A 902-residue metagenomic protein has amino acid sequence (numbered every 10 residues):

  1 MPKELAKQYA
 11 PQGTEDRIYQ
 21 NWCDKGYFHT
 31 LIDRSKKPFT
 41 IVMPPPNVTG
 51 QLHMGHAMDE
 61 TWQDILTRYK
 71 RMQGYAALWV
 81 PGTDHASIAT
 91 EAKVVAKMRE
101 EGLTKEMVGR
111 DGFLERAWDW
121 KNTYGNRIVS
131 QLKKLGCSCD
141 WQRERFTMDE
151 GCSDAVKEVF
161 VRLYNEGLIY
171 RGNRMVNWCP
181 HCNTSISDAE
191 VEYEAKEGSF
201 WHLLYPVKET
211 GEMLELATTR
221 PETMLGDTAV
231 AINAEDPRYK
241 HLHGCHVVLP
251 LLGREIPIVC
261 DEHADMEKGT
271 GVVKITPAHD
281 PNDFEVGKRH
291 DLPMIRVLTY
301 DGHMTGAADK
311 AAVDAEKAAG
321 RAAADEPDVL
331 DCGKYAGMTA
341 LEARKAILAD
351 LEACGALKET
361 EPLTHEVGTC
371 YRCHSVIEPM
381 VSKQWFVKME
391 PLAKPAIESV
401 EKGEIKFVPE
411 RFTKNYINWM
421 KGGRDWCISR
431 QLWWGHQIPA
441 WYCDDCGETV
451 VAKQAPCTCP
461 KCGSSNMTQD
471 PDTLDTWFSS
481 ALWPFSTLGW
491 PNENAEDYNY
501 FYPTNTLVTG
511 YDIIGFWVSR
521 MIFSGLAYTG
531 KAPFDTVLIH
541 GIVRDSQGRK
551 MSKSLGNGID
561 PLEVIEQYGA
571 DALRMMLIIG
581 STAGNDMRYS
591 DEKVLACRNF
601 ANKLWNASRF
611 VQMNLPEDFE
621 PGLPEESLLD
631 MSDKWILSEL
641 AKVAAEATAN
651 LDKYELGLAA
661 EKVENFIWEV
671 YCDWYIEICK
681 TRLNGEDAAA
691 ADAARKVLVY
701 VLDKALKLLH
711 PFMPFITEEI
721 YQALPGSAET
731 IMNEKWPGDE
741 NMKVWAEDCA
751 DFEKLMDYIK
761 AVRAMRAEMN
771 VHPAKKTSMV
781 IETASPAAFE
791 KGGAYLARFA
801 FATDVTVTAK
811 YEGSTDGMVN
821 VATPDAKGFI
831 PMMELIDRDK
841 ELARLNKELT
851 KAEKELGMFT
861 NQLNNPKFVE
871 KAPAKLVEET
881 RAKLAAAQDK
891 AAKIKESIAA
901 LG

Functional and structural regions predicted by a protein language model:
M1-M54, A77, Y371, L604: Non-catalytic terminal extensions that flank enzyme cores
K3, Q8, R17, N21-K25 (+11 more regions): Residue patterns forming the tRNA-binding/recognition surfaces of aminoacyl-tRNA synthetases and related DALR
L31-V94, T147, V156, L216-T219 (+6 more regions): N-terminal catalytic cores of NTP/NDP-binding nucleotidyl/phosphoryl-transfer enzymes
R34-K36, P44-P45, L78-E91, E144-C152 (+3 more regions): Short, solvent-exposed turn/loop segments enriched in Gly/Ser/Thr/Pro and often Arg
A57-I65, L214-P250, V273-D280, H290-L298 (+4 more regions): Extended active-site and interfacial segments that coordinate phosphate-rich ligands in large catalytic machineries
R68-A76, K97-R110, S130, K134-C139 (+17 more regions): Secondary-structure transition/capping motifs at alpha-helix termini and the adjoining loop/turn into the next element
H202, N418-F478, L482, A527-A570 (+2 more regions): Feature 926 captures the class I aminoacyl-tRNA synthetase adenylation module centered on the KMSKS loop
L252-V259, Q469-Y502, E669, D673-I676: Active-site-adjacent "gating/activation" loops or surface patches in catalytic cores
